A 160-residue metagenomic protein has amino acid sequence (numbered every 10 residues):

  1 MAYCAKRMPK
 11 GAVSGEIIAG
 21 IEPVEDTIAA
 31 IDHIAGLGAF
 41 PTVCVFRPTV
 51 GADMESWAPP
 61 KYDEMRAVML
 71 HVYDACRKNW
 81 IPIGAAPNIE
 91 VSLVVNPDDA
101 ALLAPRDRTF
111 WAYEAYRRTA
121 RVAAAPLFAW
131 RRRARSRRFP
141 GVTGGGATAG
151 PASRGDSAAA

Functional and structural regions predicted by a protein language model:
M1-G15: Radical SAM/AdoMet-radical enzyme domain recognition
A5-R7, V24-A160: Auxiliary Fe-S-binding modules of radical SAM enzymes
S14-G20, T42-V45: Short, conserved beta-strand edge motifs with alternating hydrophobic and charged residues
